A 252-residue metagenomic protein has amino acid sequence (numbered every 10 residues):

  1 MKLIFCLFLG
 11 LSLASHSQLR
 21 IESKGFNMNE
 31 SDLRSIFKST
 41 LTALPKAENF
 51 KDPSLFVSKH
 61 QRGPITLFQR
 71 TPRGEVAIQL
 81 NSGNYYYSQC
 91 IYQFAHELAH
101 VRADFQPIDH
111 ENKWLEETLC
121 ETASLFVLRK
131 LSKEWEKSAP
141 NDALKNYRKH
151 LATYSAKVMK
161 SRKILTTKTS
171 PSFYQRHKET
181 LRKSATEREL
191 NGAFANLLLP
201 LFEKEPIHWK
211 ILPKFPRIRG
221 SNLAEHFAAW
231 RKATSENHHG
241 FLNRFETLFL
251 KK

Functional and structural regions predicted by a protein language model:
L3-S12: Sec-dependent N-terminal signal peptides
L13-S17: Sec/Tat signal peptide C-region and signal peptidase I cleavage site
Q18-Y85, K252: Auxiliary, metal-adjacent structural segments of Zn-dependent hydrolase domains
N49-K59, D104-K113, L131-A143, W209-F215: Surface-exposed patches in mature extracellular/periplasmic domains of secreted proteins
A77-F94, F105-N112: Short pre-active-site segment immediately N-terminal to the catalytic Zn-binding motif
Y92-I108, E117, E121, L125: Active-site recognition of the HExxH zinc-binding catalytic motif
K113-S161: Post-HExxH zinc-binding segment in Zn-dependent metallohydrolases
K163-K252: Pan-zinc metallopeptidase signature
